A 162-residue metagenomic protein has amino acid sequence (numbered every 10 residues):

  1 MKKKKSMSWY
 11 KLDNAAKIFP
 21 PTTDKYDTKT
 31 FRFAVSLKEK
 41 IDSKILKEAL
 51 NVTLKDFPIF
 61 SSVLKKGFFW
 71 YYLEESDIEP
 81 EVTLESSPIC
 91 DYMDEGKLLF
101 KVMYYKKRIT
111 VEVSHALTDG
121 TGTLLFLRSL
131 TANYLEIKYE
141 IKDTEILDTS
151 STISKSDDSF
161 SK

Functional and structural regions predicted by a protein language model:
M1-S161: Non-catalytic N-terminal regions of enzymes
